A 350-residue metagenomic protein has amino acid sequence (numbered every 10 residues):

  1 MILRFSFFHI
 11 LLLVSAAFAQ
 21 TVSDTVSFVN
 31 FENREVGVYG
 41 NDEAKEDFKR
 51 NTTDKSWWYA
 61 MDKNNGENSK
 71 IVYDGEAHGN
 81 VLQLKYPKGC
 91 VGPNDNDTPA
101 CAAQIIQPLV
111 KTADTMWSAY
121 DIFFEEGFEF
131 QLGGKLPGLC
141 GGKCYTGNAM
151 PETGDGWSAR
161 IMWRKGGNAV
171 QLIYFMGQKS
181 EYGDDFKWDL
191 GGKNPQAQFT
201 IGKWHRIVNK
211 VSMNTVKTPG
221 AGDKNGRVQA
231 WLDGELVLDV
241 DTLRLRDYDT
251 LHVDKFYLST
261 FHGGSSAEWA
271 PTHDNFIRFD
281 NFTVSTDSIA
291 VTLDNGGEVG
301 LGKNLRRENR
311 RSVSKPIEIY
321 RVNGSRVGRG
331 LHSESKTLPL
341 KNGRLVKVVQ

Functional and structural regions predicted by a protein language model:
M1-F5, Q350: Positively charged n-region of N-terminal signal peptides that target proteins for export
L11-A19: Hydrophobic h-region of N-terminal signal peptides that target proteins for export in Gram-negative bacteria
Q20-G297: Low-complexity, Ser/Thr/Pro/Gly-rich disordered linker/stalk regions
V291-R326: Residue-level detector of functionally pivotal "anchor" positions at catalytic/ligand-binding pockets or at interdomain
G328-S333: Glycine-centered tight-turn motifs at strand-turn-strand junctions
K336-Q350: C-terminal tail/sorting-segment detector
